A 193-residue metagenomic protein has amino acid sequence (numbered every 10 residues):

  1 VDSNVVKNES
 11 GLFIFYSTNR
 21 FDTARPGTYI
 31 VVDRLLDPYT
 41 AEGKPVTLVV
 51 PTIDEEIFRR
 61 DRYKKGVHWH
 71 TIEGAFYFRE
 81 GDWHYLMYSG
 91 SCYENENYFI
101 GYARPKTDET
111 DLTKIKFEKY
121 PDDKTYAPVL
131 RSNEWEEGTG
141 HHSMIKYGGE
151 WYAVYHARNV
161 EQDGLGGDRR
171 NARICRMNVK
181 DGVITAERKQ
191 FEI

Functional and structural regions predicted by a protein language model:
V1-I193: Carbohydrate-active catalytic/glycan-binding domains of CAZyme proteins, especially the secreted or lumenal ectodomains
